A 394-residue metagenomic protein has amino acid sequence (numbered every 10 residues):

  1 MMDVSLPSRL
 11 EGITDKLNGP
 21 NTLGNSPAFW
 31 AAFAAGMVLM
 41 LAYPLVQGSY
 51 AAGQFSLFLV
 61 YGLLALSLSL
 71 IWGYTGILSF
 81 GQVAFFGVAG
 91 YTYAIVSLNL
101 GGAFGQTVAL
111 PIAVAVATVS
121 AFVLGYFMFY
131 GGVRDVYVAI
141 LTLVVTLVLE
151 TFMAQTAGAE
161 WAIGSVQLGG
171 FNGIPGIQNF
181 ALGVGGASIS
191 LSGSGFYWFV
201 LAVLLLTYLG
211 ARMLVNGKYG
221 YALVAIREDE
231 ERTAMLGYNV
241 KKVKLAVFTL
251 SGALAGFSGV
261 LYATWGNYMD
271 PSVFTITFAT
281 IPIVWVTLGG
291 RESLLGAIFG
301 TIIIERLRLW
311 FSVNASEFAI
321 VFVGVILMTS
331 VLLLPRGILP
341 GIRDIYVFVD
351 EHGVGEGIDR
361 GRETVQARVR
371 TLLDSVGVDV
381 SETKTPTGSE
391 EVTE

Functional and structural regions predicted by a protein language model:
M2-E394: Transmembrane alpha-helices and adjacent helix-loop boundaries
